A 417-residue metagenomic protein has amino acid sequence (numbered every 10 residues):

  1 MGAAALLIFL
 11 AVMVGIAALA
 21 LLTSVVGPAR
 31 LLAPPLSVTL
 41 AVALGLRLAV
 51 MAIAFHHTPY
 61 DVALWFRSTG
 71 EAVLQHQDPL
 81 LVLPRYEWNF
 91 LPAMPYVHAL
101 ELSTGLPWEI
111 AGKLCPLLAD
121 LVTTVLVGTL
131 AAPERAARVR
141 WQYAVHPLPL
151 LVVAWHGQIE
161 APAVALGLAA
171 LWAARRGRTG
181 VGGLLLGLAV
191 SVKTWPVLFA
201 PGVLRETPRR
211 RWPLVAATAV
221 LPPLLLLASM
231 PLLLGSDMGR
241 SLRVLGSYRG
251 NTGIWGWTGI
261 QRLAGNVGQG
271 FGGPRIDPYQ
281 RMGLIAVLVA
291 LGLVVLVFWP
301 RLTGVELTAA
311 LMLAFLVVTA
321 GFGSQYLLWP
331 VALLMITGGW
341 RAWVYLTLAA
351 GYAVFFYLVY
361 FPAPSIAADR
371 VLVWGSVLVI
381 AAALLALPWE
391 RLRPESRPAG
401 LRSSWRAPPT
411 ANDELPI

Functional and structural regions predicted by a protein language model:
M1-V244, Y248-G250, Q280-I417: Multi-pass membrane glycosyltransferase architecture that uses lipid-linked
Y96-G105, W257-I276: Juxtamembrane membrane-water interface segments that cap and precede transmembrane helices
T252-W255: Alpha/beta-hydrolase-fold enzymes
